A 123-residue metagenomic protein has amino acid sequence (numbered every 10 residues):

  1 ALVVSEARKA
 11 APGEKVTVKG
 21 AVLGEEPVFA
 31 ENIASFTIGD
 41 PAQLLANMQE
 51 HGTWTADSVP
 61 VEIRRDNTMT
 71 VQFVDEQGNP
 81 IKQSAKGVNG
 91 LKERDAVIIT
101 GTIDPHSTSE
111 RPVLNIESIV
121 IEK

Functional and structural regions predicted by a protein language model:
A1-K123: OB-fold and OB-like single-stranded nucleic-acid-recognition modules and their adjacent interaction interfaces
